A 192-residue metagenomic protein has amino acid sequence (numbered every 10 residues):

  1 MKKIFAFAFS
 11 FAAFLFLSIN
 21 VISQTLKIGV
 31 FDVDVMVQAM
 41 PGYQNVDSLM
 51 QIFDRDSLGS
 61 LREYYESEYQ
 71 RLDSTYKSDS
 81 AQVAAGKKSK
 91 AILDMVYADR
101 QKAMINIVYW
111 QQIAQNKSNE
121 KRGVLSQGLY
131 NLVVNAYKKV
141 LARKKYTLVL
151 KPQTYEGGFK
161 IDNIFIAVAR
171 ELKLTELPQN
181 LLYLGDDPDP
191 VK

Functional and structural regions predicted by a protein language model:
M1-K27: Bacterial Sec-dependent N-terminal signal peptides
Q24-K192: Amphipathic, charged alpha-helical segments and their helix-to-coil junctions in extracytoplasmic/peripheral assemblies
